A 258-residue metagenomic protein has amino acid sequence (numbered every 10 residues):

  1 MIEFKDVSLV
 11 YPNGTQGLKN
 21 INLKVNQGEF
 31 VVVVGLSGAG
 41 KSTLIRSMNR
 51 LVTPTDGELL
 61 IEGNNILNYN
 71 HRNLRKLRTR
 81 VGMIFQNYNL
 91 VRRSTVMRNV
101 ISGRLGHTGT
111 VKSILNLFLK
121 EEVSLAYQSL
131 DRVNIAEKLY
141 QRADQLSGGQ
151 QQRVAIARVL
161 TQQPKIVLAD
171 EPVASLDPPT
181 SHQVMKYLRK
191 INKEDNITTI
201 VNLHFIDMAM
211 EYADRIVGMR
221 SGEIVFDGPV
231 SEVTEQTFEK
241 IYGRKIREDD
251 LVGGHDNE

Functional and structural regions predicted by a protein language model:
N49: Helix-to-loop junction immediately C-terminal to a conserved catalytic motif
N65, K112-E137: Conserved ABC ATPase "signature" region
R142-L146, Q150: Conserved ABC ATPase signature
Q163: Conserved catalytic motifs of ABC-family nucleotide-binding domains
V167-D170: Catalytic Walker B motif of ABC-type/P-loop ATPase nucleotide-binding domains
P178-T180: Helix N-cap at the start of a conserved alpha-helix in ABC-type nucleotide-binding domains
L203-H204: H-loop/switch region of ABC-family ATPase nucleotide-binding domains
